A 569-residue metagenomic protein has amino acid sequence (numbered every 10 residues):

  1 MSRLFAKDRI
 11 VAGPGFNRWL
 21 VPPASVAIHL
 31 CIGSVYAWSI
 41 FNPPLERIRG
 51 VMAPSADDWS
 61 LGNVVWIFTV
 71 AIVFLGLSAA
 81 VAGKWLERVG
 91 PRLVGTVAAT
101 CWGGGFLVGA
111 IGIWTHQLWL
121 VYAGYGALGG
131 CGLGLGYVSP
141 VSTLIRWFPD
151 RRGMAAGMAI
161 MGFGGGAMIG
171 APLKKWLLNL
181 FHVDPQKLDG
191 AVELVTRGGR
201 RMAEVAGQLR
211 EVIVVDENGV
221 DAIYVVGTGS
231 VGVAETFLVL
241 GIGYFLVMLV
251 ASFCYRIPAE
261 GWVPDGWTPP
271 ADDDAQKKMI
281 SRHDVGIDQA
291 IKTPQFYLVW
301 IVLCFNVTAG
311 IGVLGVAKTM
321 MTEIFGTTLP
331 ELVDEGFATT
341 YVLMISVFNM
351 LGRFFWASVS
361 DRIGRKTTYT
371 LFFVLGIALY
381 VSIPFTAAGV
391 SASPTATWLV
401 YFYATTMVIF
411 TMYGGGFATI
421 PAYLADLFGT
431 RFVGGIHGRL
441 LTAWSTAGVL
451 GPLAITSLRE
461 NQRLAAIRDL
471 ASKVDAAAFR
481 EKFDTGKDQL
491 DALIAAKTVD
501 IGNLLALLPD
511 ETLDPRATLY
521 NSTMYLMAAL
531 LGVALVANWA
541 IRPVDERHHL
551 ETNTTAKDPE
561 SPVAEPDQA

Functional and structural regions predicted by a protein language model:
L30, G105, L118-L135, C304 (+1 more regions): Hydrophobic core of transmembrane alpha-helices in multi-pass small-molecule transporters, especially MFS/SLC-type
Y36-L45, G170-K174, L178, R282 (+4 more regions): Extracytoplasmic gate region of multi-pass secondary transporters
L45, G132-P149, A155-A156, A317 (+1 more regions): Intracellular juxtamembrane helix-capping segments at the cytosolic ends of symmetry-related transmembrane helices
V65-L86, T340-W356, T446: Central cavity-lining transmembrane alpha-helices of secondary-active solute carriers, predominantly the Major
L77-L118, S360-K366: Conserved MFS/SLC helix-loop-helix module at the cytosolic interface between two early adjacent transmembrane helices
T100-T115, V374-P394: C-terminal ends and interior cores of transmembrane alpha-helices in multi-pass membrane transporters/permeases
L133, P149-H182, M202-V205, I213-D216 (+1 more regions): Glycine-rich segments within core transmembrane alpha-helices of 12-TM secondary carriers
G241-Q276, A534-P543: C-terminal membrane-cytosol helix-exit motif in multi-pass small-molecule transporters
